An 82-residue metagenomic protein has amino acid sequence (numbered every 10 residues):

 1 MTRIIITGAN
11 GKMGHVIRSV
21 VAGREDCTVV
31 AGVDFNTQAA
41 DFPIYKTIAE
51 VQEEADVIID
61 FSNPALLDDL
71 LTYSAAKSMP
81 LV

Functional and structural regions predicted by a protein language model:
M1-I5: Extreme N-terminal starter segment of soluble prokaryotic enzymes
I6-R18: N-terminal Rossmann NAD(P)H-binding glycine-rich loop of SDR-like oxidoreductase domains
A22-F42: NAD(P)-binding Rossmann-fold cofactor-contacting core
P43-E54: Short amphipathic alpha-helix with an adjacent loop that forms part of the alpha/beta core around
D56-V57, P80: Structural motif
I58-S74: Beta-loop-alpha module in the N-terminal Rossmann-like domain of NAD(P)-dependent dehydrogenases, especially those
T72-V82: ADP-ribose/adenylate-binding Rossmann-like module
